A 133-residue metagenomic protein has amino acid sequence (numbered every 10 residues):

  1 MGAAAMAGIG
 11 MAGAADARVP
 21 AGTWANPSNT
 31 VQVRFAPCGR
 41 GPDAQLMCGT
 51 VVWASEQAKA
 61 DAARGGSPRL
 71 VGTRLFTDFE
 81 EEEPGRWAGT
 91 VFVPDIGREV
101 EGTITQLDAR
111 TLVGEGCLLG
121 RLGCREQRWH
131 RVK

Functional and structural regions predicted by a protein language model:
M1-G10: Bacterial N-terminal signal peptides
M11-A17: Sec/Tat signal peptide C-region and signal peptidase I cleavage site
V19-E101: Central antiparallel beta-sheet cores of small beta-barrel/beta-sandwich binding domains
F92-P94, G116-L119: Short, loop-centered acidic/histidine patches that primarily coordinate divalent metals
T111, L118-K133: Edge beta-strand at a domain terminus
